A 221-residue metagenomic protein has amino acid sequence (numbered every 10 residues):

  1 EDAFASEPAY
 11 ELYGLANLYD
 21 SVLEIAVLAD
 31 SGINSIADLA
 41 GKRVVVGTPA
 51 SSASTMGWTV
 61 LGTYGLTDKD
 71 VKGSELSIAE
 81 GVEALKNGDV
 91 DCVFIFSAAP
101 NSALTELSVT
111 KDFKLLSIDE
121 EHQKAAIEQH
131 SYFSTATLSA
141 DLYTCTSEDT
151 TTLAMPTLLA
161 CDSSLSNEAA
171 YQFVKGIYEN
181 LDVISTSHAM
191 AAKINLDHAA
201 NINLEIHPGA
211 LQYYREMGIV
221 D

Functional and structural regions predicted by a protein language model:
E1-A40, V45-T48: Short, glycine-/small- and polar/acidic-enriched structural segments that line small-molecule recognition paths
E1-F4, S31, D68-A160: Pocket-lining segment of extracytoplasmic ligand-binding domains
L12, I36, S54-L61, V82 (+3 more regions): Extracytoplasmic/secreted envelope proteins and their assembly/folding machinery, especially bacterial periplasmic
L12, R43-T48, P156-S164, L196-L204: Second-shell loop/turn segments in exported
A16-Y19, G32, A50-S54, S74-I78 (+5 more regions): Solvent-exposed, acidic/flexible segments
E24, G47-T48, S52-T55, E80-E83: Short, well-ordered, mixed-charge alpha-helical segments that flank or form enzyme active sites
S35-V44, G65-D68, N87-D89: Short, surface-exposed connector motifs at secondary-structure boundaries
L76, E80, K86-N87, S97-L115 (+3 more regions): An extracytoplasmic/periplasmic, membrane-proximal ligand-sensing/linker region
